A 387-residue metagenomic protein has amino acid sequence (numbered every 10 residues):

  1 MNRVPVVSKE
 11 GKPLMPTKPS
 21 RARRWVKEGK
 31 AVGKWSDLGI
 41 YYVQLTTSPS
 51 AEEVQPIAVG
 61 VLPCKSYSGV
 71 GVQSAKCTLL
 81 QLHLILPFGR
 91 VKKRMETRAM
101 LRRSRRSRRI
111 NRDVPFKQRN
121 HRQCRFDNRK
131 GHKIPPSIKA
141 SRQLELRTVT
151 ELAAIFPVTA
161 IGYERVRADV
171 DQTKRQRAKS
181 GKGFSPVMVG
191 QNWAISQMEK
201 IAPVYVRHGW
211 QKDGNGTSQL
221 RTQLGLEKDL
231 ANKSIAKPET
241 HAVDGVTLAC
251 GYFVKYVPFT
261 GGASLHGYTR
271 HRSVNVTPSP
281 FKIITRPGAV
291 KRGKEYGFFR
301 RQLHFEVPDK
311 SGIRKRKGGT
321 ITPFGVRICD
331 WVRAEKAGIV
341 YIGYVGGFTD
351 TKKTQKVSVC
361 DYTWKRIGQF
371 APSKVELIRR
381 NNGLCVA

Functional and structural regions predicted by a protein language model:
R3-P5, V70: Generic short beta-strand
T17-E52: Charged, flexible boundary elements
Q55-S74: Gly/Thr-rich phosphate-binding beta-strand-loop-beta motif of the actin/hexokinase/Hsp70
A75-F324, I328, G383-L384: Substrate-contacting helices/loops that form the catalytic groove of nucleic-acid and nucleotide-polymer processing
D330-W331, G338-Q355: Short beta-strand-centered aromatic/proline hotspots
W364-A387: Intrinsically disordered, low-complexity, charged/polar segments
